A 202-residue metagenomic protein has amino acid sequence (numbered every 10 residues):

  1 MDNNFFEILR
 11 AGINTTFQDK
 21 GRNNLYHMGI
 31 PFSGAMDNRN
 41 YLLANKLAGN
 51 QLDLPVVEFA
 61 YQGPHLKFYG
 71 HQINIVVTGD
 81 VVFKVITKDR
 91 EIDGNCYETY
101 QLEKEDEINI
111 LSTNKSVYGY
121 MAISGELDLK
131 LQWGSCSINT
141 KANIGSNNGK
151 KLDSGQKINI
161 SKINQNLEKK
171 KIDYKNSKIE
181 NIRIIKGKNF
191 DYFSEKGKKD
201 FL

Functional and structural regions predicted by a protein language model:
M1-L202: Conserved "landmark" site that anchors the functional core of diverse proteins
